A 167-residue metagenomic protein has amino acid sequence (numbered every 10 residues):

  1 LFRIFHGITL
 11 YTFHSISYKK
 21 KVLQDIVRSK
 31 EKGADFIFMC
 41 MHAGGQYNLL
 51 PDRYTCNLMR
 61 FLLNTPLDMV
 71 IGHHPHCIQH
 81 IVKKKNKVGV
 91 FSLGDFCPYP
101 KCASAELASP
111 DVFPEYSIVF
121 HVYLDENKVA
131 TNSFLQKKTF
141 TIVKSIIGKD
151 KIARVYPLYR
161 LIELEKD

Functional and structural regions predicted by a protein language model:
L1-D167: Acidic, metal/ion-coordinating pockets
